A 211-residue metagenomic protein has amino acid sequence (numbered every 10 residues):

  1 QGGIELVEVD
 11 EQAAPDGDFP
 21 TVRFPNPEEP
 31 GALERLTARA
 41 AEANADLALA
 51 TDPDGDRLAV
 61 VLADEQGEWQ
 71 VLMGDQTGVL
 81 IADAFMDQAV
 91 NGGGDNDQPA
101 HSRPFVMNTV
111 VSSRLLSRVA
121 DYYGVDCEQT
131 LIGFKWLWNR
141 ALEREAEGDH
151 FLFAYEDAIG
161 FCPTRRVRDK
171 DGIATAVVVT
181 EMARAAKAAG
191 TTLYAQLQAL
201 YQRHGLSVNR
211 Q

Functional and structural regions predicted by a protein language model:
Q1, G55-R57, V111-R114: Gly/Ser/Thr-rich loops at beta-strand to alpha-helix junctions that form or flank small-molecule/cofactor-binding
G2-V9, S117-Y123: Short helix-loop-beta junction
I4-E8, G67-D87, A174-V178: Gly/Ser/Thr-rich active-site loops/lids in small-molecule metabolic enzymes that frequently grip phosphoryl groups
E5-V60: N-terminal small/polar loop signature for handling phosphorylated ligands or for N-terminal nucleophile
D10-A14, D75-G78, L131-K135: Short, acidic/turn-prone active-site loops that include or flank metal/cofactor- and phosphate-binding residues
A32-R35, I81, W136: Well-ordered alpha-helical segments embedded in enzymatic catalytic cores
A41, A45-L47, T51, G67-Q70 (+1 more regions): Phosphate-binding and adjacent anionic-ligand microenvironments
D56-T77, L116: Short Gly/Thr/Asp-enriched flexible loops that form oxyanion-binding sites at enzyme active sites
